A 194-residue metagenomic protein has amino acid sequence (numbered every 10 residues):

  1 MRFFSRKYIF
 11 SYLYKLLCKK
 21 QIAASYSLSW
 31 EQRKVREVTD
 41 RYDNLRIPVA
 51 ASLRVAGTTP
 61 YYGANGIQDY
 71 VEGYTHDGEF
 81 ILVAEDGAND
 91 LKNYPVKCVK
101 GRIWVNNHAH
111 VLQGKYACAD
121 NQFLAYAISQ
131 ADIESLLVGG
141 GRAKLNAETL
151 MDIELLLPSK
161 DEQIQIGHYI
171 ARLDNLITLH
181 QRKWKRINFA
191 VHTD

Functional and structural regions predicted by a protein language model:
M1-D194: Feature detects amphipathic, helix-rich regulatory segments
